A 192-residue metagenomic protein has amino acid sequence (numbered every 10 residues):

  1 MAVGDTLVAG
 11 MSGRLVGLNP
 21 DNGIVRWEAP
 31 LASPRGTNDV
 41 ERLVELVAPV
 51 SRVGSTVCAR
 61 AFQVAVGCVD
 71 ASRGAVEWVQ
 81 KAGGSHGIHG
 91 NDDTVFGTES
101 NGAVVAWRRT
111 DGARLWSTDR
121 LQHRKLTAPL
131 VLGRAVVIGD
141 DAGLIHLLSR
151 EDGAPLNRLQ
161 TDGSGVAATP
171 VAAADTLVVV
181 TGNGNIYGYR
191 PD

Functional and structural regions predicted by a protein language model:
M1-D5, E28-V53, E77-D92, R114-L132 (+1 more regions): Extracytoplasmic beta-rich repeat domains
A9-G10, R60, T98, G139 (+1 more regions): Residue-level marker for isolated small/hydroxyl-bearing positions within beta-strands of beta-sheet-rich domains
G13, V64, G102-A103, A142-L144 (+1 more regions): Short coil/turn segments within WD40 beta-propeller repeats
V16, G67, V105-A106, H146 (+1 more regions): WD40 beta-propeller blade core
P20-G23, D70-R73, R108-D111, S149-G153 (+1 more regions): Short loop/turn segments that connect beta-strands within beta-propeller blades
T94-R109, A113-L147: Loop/turn-rich, solvent-exposed surfaces of beta-rich toroidal or solenoidal domains
A135, D140-G184, P191-D192: C-terminal closing repeat unit and adjoining cap/tail of repeat-based domains
